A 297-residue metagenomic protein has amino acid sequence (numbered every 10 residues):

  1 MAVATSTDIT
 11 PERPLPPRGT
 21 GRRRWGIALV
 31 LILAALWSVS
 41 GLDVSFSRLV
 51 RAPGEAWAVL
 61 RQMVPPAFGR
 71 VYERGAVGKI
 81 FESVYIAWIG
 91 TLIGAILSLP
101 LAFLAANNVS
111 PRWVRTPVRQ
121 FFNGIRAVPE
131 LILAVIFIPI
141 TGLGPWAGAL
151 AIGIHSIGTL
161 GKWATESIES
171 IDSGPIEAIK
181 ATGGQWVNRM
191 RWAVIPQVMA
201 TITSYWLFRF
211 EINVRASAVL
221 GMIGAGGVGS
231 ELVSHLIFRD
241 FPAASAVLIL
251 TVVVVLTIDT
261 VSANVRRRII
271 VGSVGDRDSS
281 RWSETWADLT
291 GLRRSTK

Functional and structural regions predicted by a protein language model:
M1-L92, N108, I270-K297: N-terminal, non-cleaved signal-anchor transmembrane helix
E55-P65, G78, E82, T116-R126 (+4 more regions): Short amphipathic alpha-helical coupling elements at transmembrane boundaries
I89-F122: Transmembrane-helix boundary motif in ABC transporter permease subunits
L99-L104, W163-S170, G174, N213 (+1 more regions): Membrane-spanning helices that line or support transport/gating and their immediate boundary helices in channels
S110-R112, A127-L133, V214: Transmembrane alpha-helices and adjacent helix-loop boundaries
F122-S156: Generic hydrophobic transmembrane alpha-helix motif, especially the helices
P139, V214-T251, I270-D278: Glycine-rich helix-loop "coupling/hinge" segments at transmembrane-helix boundaries in multipass transporters
L143-R209, T260: Membrane-cytosol interface at the C-terminal ends of specific transmembrane alpha-helices in multi-pass membrane
